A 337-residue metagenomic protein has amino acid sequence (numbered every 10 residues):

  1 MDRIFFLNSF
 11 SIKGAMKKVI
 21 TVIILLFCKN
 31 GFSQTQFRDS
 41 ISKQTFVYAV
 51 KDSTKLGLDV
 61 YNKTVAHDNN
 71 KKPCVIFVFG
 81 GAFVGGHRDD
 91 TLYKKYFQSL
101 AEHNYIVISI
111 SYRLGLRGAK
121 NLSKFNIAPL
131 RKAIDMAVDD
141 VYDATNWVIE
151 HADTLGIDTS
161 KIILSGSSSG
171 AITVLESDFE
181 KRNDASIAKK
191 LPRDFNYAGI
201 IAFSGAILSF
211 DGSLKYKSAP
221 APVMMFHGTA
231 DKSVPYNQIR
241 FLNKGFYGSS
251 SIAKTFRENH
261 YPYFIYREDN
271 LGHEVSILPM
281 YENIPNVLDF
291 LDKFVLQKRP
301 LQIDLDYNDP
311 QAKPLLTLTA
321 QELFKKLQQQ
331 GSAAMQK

Functional and structural regions predicted by a protein language model:
Q34-N70: N-terminal cap/lid segment of alpha/beta-hydrolase-fold proteins
N70-A82: Short beta-strand element of the alpha/beta-hydrolase
H87-R88, L92, Y112-D135: Cap/lid segment of the alpha/beta-hydrolase catalytic domain
R88-I110: Short amphipathic alpha-helix adjacent to the substrate-entry channel of hydrolases
A128-D153: Alpha/beta-hydrolase active-site loop
N146-A219: Primarily recognizes the serine-hydrolase "nucleophile elbow" in alpha/beta-hydrolase and SGNH/GDSL folds
A188-N259: The feature captures the conserved acid-bearing segment of alpha/beta-hydrolase catalytic domains
R257-K337: C-terminal catalytic histidine-bearing segment of alpha/beta-hydrolase fold enzymes
